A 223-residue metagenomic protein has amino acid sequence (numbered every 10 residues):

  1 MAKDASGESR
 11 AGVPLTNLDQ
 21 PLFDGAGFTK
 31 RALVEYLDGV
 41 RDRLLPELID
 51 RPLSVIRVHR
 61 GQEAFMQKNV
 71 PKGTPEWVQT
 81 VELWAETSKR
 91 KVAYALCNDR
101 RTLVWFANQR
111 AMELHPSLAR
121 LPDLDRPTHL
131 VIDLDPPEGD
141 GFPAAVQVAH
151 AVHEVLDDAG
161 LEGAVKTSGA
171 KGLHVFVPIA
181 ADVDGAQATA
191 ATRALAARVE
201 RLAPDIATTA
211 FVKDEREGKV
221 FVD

Functional and structural regions predicted by a protein language model:
A2, G7, A11-T128: Active-site loop/lid in soluble adenylation, ligation, and acyl-transfer enzymes
A26, V70-K89, G141-D158, V177-A207: Helical (often loop-to-helix) elements that flank the catalytic cores of nucleotide-handling enzymes
V55-V58, G163-G169, A210-D214: Short beta-strand
A95-G169, I179-Q187: Signature for HUH/AEP ssDNA processing cores
K171, T192-L195, R216: Positively charged, amphipathic and often flexible ligand-engagement surfaces
H174-A180, V220-D223: A short beta-strand motif that forms the metal-chelation/ATP-contact edge of phosphoryl-transfer active sites
P204-I206, R216-D223: Polar, glycine-rich mid-to-C-terminal structural blocks that act as macromolecule-binding/assembly scaffolds
